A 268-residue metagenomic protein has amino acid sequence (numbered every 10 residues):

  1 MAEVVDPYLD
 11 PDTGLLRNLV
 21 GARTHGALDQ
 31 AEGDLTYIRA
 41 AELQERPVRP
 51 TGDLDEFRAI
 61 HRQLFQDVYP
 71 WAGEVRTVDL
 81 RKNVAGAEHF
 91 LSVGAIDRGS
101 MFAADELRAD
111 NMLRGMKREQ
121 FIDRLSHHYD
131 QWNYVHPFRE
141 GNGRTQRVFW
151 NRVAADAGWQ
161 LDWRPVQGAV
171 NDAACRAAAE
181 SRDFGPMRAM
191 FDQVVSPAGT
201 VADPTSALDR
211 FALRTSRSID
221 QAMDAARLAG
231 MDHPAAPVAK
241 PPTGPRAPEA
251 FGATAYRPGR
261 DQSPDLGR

Functional and structural regions predicted by a protein language model:
M1-R268: FIC/Doc superfamily catalytic core
